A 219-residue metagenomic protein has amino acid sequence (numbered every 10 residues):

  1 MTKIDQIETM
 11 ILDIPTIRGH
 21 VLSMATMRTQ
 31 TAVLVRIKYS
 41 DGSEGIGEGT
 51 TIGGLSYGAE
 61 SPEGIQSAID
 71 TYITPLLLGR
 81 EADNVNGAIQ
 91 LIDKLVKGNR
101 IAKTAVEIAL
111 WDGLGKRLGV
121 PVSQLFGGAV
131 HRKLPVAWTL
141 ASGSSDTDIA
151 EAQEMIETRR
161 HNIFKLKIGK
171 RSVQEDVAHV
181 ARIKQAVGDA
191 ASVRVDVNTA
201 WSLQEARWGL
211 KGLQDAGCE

Functional and structural regions predicted by a protein language model:
M1-R194, N198-R207, K211-A216: N-terminal capping/lid subdomain adjacent to the active-site entrance of alpha/beta enzymes
